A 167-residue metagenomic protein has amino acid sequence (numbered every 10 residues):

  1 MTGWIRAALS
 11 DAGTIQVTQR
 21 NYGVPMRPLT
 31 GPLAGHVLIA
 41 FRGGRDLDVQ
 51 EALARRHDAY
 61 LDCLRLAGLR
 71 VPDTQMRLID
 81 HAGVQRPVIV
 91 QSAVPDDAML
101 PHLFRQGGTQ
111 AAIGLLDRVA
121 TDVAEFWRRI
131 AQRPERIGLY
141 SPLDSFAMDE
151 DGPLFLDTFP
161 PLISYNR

Functional and structural regions predicted by a protein language model:
M1-G13: Juxta-kinase regulatory segment immediately upstream of eukaryotic protein kinase catalytic domains
D11-D62: ATP-binding glycine-rich loop module of kinase domains
H36, R70, I89, L154-L156: Protein kinase-like catalytic core scaffold
I39-R42, V90-D96, D157-P160: Short loop/turn segments at strand-loop or loop-helix junctions that form parts of catalytic or ligand-binding pockets
D46-D48, D80-R86, A98-P101, A147-E150 (+1 more regions): Short catalytic/ligand-binding loop motif for oxyanion handling, primarily in non-cytosolic enzymes, centered on
R55-L69, L103-D144: Conserved kinase catalytic-core helix
G68-R118: Conserved structural core of kinase catalytic domains
E135-R167: Catalytic activation segment of kinase domains across protein kinase-like and atypical kinase folds
